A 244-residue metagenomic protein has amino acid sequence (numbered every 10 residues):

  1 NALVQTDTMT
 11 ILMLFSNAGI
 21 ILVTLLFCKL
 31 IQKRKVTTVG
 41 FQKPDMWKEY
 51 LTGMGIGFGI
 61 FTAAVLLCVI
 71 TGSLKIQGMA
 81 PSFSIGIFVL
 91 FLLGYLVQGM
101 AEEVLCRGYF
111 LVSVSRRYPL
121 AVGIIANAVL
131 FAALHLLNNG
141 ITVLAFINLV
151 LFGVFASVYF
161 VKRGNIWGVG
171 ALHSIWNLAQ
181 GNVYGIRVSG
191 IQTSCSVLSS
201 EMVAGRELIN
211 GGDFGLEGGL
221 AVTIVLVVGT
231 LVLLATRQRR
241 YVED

Functional and structural regions predicted by a protein language model:
N1-K35, G181-D244: N-terminal, membrane-interfacial amphipathic/helix-forming hydrophobic leader that caps and precedes the first
N1-M13, K35-V104, L111-R116: Juxtamembrane helix-loop-helix connectors linking adjacent transmembrane helices in multi-pass membrane enzymes
I11-F15, Y50-G55, F88-V89, A121-A126 (+3 more regions): Hydrophobic alpha-helical transmembrane segments
D45-W47, S84-I85, R117-V122, T142 (+1 more regions): Membrane-helix interface segments
S73-P81, L134-V143: Membrane-interface helix caps and helix-loop-helix hairpins in membrane proteins
Y95, P119-L136, L149-G153: Small-polar-interrupted transmembrane alpha-helices in polytopic inner-membrane proteins
A101-A126, V158-N165: Membrane-interface helix/loop boundary segments of multi-pass membrane proteins
A145-L208: Functionally important transmembrane alpha-helices
